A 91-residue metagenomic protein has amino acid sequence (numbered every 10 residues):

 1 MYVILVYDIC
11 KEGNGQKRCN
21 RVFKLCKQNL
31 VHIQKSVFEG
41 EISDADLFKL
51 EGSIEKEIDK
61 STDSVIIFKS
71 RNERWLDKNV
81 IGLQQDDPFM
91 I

Functional and structural regions predicted by a protein language model:
M1-V37, E41, A45-D46: Extended, hydrophobic alpha-helical segments
I4, C26, L50, L83-I91: Unusually extended, aromatic-enriched hydrophobic runs near protein termini
K35-D63, I67-S70: Aromatic/basic micro-patches that form nucleic-acid/chromatin recognition or nuclease catalytic surfaces
K56-I91: C-terminal structural segments of small proteins and small subunits
